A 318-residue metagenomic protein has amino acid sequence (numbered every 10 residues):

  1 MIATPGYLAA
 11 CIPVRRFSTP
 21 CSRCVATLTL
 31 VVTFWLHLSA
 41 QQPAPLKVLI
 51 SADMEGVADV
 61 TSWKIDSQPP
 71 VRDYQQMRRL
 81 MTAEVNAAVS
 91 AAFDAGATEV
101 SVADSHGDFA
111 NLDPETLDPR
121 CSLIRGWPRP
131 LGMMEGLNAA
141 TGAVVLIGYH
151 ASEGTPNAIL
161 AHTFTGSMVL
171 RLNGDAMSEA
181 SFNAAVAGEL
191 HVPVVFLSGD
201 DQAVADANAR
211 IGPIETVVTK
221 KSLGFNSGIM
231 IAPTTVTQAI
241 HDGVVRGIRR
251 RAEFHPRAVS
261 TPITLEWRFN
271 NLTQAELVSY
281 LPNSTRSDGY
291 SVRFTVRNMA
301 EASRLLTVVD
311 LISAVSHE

Functional and structural regions predicted by a protein language model:
M1-S22: N-terminal secretory signal peptides that target proteins for export/translocation
V25-H37: Bacterial N-terminal signal peptides
P43-W63: Mature N-terminal segment immediately following signal peptide/propeptide cleavage in secreted/periplasmic
Q68-A103, F109-L112, R120-S122, G243-R250: Alpha/propeptide regions of enzymes that mature by internal proteolysis
V100, V236-E318: C-terminal accessory domains and tails appended to enzymatic cores
R120-L137: A glycine-rich helix N-cap at a beta->alpha junction
F164-L190, G199-Q202: Active-site glycine-rich loop that binds ribose-phosphate moieties when present
E189-V194, S198-H241: Active-site rim beta-loop-alpha module in soluble metabolic enzymes
